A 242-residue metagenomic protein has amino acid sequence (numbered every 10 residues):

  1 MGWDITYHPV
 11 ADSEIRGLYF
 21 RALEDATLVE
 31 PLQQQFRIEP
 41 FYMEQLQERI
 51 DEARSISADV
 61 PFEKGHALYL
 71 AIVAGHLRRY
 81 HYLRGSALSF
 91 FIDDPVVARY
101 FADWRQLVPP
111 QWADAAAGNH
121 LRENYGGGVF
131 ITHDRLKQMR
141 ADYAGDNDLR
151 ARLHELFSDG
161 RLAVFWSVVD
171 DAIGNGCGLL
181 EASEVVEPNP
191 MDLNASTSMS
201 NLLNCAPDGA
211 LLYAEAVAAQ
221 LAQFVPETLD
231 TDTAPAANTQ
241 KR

Functional and structural regions predicted by a protein language model:
M1-R242: Acidic (Asp/Glu-rich) sequence patches and key acidic residues that form negatively charged surfaces used
